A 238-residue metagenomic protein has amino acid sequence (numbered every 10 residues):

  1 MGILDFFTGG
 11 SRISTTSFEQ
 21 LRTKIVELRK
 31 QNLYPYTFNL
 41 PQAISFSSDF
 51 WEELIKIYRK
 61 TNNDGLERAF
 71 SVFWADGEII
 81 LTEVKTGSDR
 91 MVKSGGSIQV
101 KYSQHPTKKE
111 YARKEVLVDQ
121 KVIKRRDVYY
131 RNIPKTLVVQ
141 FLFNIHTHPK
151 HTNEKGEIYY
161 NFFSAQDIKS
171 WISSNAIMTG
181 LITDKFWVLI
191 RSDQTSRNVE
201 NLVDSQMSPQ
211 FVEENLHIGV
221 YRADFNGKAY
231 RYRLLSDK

Functional and structural regions predicted by a protein language model:
I3-V138, D237: Glycine-rich short-loop/terminal segments
L4-F7, R12-R29, P106-K238: Active-site-proximal loop/helix of nucleotide/amide-processing enzymes and allied scaffolds
